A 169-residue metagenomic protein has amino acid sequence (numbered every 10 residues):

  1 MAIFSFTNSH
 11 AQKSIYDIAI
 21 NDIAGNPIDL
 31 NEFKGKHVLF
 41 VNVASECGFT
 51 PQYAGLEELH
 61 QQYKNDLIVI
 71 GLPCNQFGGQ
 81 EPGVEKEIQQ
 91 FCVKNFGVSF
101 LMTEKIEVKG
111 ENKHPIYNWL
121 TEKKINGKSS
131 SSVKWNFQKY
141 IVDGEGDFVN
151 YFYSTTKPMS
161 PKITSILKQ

Functional and structural regions predicted by a protein language model:
M1-S5: Bacterial N-terminal signal peptides
S9-N31, P115: N-terminal "domain-start" segment that seeds a small globular fold
I15, K86-N136: Short, internal strand/loop/helix patches that form the active-site neighborhood or redox-interaction surface
K36-H37, E46, T50-N75, V93-F96: Conserved helix-turn-beta segment immediately C-terminal to the redox Cys motif in thioredoxin-like folds
V38-V41, I68-L72, L101-E104, I141 (+1 more regions): Structural recognition of the beta-strand scaffold that forms the well-ordered cores of secreted hydrolase catalytic
D66-V84, S99-G110: Thiol-based oxidoreductase modules, predominantly thioredoxin-like and allied folds used for disulfide exchange
N118, E122-Q169: Thiol-/selenol-based redox modules, centered on thioredoxin-like and closely related oxidoreductase domains
